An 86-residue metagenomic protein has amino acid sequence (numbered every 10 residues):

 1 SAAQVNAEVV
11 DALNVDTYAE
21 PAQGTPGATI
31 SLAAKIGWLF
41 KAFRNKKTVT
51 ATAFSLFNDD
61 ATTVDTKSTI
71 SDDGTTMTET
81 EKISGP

Functional and structural regions predicted by a protein language model:
S1-P86: Fibrous stalk/shaft segments of extracellular and virion attachment machinery
